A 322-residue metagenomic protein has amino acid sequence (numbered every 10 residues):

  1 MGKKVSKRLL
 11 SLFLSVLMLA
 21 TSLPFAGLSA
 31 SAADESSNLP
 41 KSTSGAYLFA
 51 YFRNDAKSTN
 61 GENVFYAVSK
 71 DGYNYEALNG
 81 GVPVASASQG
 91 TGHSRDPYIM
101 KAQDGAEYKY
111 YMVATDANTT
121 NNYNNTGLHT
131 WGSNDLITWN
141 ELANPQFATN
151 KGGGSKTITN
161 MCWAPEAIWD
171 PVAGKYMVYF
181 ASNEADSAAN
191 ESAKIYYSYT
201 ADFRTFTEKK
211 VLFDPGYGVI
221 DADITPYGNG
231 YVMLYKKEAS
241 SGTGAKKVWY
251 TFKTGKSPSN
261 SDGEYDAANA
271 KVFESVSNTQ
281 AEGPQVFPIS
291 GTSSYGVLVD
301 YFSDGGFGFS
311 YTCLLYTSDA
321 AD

Functional and structural regions predicted by a protein language model:
G2-F13: Bacterial N-terminal signal peptides that target proteins for export
L14, M18-S22: Hydrophobic core
S22-S36: Sec-dependent signal peptide cleavage junction
T43-N60, V64-F65, L78-N79, P83-V84 (+9 more regions): Hydrophobic core segments of beta-strands in well-ordered, beta-rich domains
A67-V68, L128-N134, Y196-T200, K253-G255 (+1 more regions): Beta-propeller blade signature
S88-G90, T157-I158, L212-G216, E274-N278: Surface loop/turn motifs at the tips and blade-to-blade linkers of beta-strand repeat domains
V272-L315: Glycine/small-residue-rich hydrophobic helix-like segments
Y316-A321: Conserved small/polar residues in nucleotide/adenosyl-binding loops
